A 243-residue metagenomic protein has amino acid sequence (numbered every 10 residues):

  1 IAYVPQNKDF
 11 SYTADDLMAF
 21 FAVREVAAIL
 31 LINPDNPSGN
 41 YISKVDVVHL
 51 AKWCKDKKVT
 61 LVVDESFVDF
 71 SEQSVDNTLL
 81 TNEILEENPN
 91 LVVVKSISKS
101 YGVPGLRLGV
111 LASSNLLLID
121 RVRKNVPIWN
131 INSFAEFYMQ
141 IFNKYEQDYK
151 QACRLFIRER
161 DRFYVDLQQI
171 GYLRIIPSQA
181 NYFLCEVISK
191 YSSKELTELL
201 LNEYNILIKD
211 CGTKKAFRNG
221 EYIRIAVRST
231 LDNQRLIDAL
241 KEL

Functional and structural regions predicted by a protein language model:
I1-L31: PLP-dependent aminotransferase-like
A2-P5, A28-D35, L61-E65, P177-S178: Short beta-strands and strand-loop turn motifs
Y3, V63, K95, I131 (+1 more regions): Hydrophobic residues in well-ordered beta-strands that form the structural core
Y12-R24, P37-L61, E65-S100: Active-site pre-lysine segment of PLP-dependent enzymes
N90-I176: PLP-dependent aminotransferase class I/II
I157, I170-Y204, V227: Conserved PLP-binding catalytic core of the aspartate aminotransferase-like
N202-E203, K214-L243: PLP-dependent enzyme catalytic core of the Aspartate aminotransferase-like
